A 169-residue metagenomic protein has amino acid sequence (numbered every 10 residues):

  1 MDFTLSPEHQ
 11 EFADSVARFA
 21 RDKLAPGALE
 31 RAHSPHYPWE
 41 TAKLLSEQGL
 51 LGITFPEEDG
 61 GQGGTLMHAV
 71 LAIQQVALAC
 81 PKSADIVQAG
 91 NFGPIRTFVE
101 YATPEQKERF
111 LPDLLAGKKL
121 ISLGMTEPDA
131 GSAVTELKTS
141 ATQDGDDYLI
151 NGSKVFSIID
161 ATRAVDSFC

Functional and structural regions predicted by a protein language model:
M1-E11: Intrinsic disorder at enzyme termini
A17-L29: N-terminal capping segment at the start of a domain
G27-Q48: Short secondary-structure junction/hinge motifs that connect adjacent elements
E47-K118, I159-V165: Internal helix-loop-helix
G117-M125: A short, Trp-centered hydrophobic/proline-enriched beta-strand micro-motif
D129-L137: Active-site-adjacent elements of ketosynthase-type condensing enzymes
T139-T142: A structural signal for short hydrophobic beta-strand segments in well-ordered beta-sheet cores
D146-D147, N151-C169: A short core secondary-structure module
